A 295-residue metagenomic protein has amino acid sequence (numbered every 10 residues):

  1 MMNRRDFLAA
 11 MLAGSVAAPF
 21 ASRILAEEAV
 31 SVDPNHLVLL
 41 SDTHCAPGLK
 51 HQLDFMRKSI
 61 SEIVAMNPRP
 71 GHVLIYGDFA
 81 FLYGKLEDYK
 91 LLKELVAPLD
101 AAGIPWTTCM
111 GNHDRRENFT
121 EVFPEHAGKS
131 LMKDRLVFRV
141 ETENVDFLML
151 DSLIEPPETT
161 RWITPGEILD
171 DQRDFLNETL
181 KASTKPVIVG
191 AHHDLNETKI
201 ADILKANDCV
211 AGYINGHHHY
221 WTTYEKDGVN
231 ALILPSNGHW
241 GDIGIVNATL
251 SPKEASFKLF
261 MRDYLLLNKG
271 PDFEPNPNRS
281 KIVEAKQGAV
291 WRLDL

Functional and structural regions predicted by a protein language model:
M1-S15: N-terminal secretory signal peptides and thylakoid transit peptides that target proteins across membranes
L25-Y89, K181: N-terminal active-site segment of His-dependent metallophosphoesterases
L37-L39, I75, T108, V189 (+1 more regions): Residue-level marker for buried hydrophobic side chains located in beta-strands that build the well-ordered beta-sheet
D42, D78, G111-N112, H192 (+1 more regions): Active-site glycine-centered loops adjacent to acidic/histidine catalytic or metal-binding residues that shape
K85-N177, K181, K199-G212, H218 (+2 more regions): Extended active-site neighborhood of metal-dependent phosphoesterases/phosphodiesterases
E178-N196: Short acidic, glycine-rich surface-loop motifs adjacent to enzyme active sites
L250-L295: A short C-terminal boundary segment appended to hydrolase-like catalytic domains
